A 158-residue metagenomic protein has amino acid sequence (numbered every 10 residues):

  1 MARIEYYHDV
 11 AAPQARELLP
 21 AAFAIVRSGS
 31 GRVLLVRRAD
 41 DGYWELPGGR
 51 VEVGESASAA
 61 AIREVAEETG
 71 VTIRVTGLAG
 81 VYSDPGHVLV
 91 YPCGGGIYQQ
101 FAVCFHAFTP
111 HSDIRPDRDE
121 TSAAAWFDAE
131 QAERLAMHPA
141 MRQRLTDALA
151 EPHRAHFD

Functional and structural regions predicted by a protein language model:
M1-F23, G94-G96: Acidic, metal-coordinating catalytic segment for phosphate/diphosphate chemistry, firing primarily on the Nudix
F23, R32, A123: Conserved beta-strand and immediately adjacent loop positions that scaffold enzyme active sites
R32-V33, I114: Hydrophobic "anchor" residues
E45-G48: A short gly/proline-enriched turn/hairpin at secondary-structure junctions
V51-V75, Y82-A140: Unchanged
R142-D158: Charged phosphate-binding loop/patch that engages nucleotide di/tri-phosphates or the phosphate backbone of nucleic
